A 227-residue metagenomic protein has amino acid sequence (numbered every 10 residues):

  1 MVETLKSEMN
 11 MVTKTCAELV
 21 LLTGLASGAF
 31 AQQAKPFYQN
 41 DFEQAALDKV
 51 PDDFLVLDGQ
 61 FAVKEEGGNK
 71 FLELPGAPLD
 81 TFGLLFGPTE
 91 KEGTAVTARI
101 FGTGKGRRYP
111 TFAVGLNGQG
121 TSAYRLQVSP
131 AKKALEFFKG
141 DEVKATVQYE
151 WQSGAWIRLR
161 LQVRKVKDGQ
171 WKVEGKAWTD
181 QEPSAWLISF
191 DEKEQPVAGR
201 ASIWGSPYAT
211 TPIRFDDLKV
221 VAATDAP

Functional and structural regions predicted by a protein language model:
Q32-F54, P227: Extracellular carbohydrate-recognition regions
F42, A98, A155-V166, V173-A177: Short tryptophan-centered beta-strand motifs in secreted/extracellular beta-sheet-rich domains of glycan-recognition
F42, D216-V220: Extracellular beta-strand elements of beta-rich domains used for carbohydrate recognition/degradation or cell-matrix
A46-F71, P78-D80: Extracellular glycan-recognition surfaces and repeat-rich motifs
G67-G68, L74-L135: Secretory/extracellular carbohydrate-interaction modules and structurally similar beta-sandwich "look-alikes"
F82-P88, A145-W151, W204: Beta-strand-rich interaction surfaces with strong enrichment in secreted/lumenal proteins
F138-R160: Short, aromatic/His-centered strand-loop micro-motif at the edge of beta-sheets
S184-R214: Flexible glycan-contacting loops in extracellular carbohydrate-active proteins
